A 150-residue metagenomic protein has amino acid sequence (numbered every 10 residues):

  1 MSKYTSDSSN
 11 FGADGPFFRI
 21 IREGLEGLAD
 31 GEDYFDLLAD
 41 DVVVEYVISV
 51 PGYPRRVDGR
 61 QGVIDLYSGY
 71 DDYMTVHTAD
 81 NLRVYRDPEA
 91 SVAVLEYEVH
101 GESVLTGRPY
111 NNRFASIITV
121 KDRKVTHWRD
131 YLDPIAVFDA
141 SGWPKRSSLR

Functional and structural regions predicted by a protein language model:
M1-D40, R146-R150: Short, low-complexity N-terminal intrinsically disordered segments enriched in polar/charged residues
S2-A13, G69-R150: A beta-strand edge to alpha-helix "cap/lid" segment located at domain peripheries
G15, Q61-I64, N112: Short, well-ordered alpha-helical segments
I21, V42, V47, V63 (+3 more regions): Hydrophobic aliphatic residue packing
E32-S91: A solvent-exposed, acidic/Ser-Thr-rich amphipathic alpha-helical stretch
